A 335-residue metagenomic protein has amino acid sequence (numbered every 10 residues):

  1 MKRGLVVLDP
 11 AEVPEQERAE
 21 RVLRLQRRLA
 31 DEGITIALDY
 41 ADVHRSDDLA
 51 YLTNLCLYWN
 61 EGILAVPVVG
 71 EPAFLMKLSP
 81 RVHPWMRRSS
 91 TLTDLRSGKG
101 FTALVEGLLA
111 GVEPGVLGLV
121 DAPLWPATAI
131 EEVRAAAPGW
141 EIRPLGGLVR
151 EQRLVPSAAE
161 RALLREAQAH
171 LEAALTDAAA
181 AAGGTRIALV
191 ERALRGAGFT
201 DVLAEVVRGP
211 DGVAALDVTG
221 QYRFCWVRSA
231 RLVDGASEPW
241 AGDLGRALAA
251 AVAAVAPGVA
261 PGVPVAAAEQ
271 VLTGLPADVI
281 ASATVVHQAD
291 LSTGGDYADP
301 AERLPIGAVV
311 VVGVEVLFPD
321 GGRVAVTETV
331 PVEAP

Functional and structural regions predicted by a protein language model:
M1-P335: Active-site neighborhoods and metal-handling regions in enzymes and metal-associated proteins
